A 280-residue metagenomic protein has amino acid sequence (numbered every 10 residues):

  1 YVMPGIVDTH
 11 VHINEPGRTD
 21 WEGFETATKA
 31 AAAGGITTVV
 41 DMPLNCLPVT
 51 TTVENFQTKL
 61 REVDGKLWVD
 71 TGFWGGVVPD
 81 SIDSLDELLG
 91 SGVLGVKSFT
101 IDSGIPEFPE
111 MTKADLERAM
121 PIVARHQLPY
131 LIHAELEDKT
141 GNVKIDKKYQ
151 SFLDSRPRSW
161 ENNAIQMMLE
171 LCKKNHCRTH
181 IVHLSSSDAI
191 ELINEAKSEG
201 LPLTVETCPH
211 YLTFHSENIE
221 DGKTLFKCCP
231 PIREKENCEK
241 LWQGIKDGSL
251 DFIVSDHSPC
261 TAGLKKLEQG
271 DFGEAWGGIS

Functional and structural regions predicted by a protein language model:
Y1-K66: Metal-associated gating/positioning segment near the N- to mid-region
M3, T52-D70, K113-I132: Alpha-helix-loop-beta-strand connector modules within alpha/beta enzyme cores
T9-E22, N45, T50, V69-S81 (+3 more regions): Active-site mouth loops of central-metabolism enzymes
I36-T38, V69, L94, D251: Short acidic/polar active-site loop segments enriched in Thr and Asp
D41, G72-G75, R178-H183: Short catalytic-loop micro-motif centered on adjacent basic/acidic residues
D83-S98, D102-I253: Histidine/acidic residue-rich metal-binding segments in metalloenzymes
E161-N162, D271-S280: Gly/Ser/Thr-rich active-site loops/lids in small-molecule metabolic enzymes that frequently grip phosphoryl groups
S255-K265, G278-S280: Active-site anion/phosphate-binding pocket segments in diverse small-molecule metabolic enzymes
